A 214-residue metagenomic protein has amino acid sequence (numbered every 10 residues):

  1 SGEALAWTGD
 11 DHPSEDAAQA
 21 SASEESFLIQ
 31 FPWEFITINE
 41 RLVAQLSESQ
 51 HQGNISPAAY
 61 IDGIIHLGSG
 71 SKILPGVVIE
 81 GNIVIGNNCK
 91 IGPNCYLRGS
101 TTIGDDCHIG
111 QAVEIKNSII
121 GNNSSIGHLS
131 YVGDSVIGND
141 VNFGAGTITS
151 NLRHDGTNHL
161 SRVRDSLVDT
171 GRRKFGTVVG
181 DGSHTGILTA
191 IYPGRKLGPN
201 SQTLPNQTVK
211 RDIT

Functional and structural regions predicted by a protein language model:
S1-P57, R195, N200, N206: Terminal amphipathic alpha-helical/low-complexity segments used for targeting or macromolecular assembly
N54-T214: Structural signal for interior beta-strand "rungs" in well-ordered beta-sheet cores of soluble enzyme domains
